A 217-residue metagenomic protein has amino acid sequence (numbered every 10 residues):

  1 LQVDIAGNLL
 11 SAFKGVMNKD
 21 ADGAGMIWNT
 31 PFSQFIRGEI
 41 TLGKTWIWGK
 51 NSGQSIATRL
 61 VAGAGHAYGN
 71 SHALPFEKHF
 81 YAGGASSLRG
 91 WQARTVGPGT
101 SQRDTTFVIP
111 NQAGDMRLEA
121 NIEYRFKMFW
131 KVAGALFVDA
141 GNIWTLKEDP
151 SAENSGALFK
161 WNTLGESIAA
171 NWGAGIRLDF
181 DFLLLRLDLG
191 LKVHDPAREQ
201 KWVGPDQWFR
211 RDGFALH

Functional and structural regions predicted by a protein language model:
L1-H217: C-terminal transmembrane beta-barrel domains of outer membrane proteins
